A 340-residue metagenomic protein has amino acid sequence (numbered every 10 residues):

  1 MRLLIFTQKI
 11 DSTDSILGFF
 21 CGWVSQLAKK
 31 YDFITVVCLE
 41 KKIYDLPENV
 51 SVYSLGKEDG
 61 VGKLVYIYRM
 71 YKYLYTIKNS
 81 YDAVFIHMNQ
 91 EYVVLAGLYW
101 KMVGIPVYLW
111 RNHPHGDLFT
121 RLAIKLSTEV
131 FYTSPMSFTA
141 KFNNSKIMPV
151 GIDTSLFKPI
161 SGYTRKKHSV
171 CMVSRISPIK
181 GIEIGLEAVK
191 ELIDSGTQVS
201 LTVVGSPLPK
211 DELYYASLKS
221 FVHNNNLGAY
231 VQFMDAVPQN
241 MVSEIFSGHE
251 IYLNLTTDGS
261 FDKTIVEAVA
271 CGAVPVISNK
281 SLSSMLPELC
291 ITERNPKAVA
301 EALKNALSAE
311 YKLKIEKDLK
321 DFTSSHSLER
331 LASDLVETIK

Functional and structural regions predicted by a protein language model:
L4, Y163-K180, G185-K190, L201-T202: Conserved donor-binding/catalytic core segment of Leloir-type glycosyltransferases
G18-G22, S177-G196, L213-Y214: A conserved mid-protein helix/loop that constitutes part of the nucleotide-sugar donor-binding site
K30, S308-K340: A charged, aromatic-enriched C-terminal amphipathic alpha-helix characteristic of glycosyltransferases across folds
D82-A83, S247-S260, A273: Acidic donor-binding loop of glycosyltransferase active sites
Y215-A236: Nucleotide-activated donor-binding/catalytic signature segment of Leloir-type glycosyltransferases, i.e., the conserved
A236-V237, E244-H249: Short alpha-helical donor nucleotide-sugar binding micro-motif in glycosyltransferases
I265, A270-S278: Short hydrophobic beta-strand element within catalytic cores of glycosyltransferases and related nucleotide-activated
S284-N305: Change "using UDP/GDP/dTDP sugars" to "using nucleotide sugars
